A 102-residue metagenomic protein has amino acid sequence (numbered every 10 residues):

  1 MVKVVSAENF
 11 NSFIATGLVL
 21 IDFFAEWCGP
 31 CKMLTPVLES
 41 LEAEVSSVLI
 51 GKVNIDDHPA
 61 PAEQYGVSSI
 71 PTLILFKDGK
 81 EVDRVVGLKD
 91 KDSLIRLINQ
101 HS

Functional and structural regions predicted by a protein language model:
V2-L18, P59: A short beta-strand-turn-helix
T16-L20, M33-V53: Conserved helix-turn-beta segment immediately C-terminal to the redox Cys motif in thioredoxin-like folds
G17, F24-W27, S69: Short pre-active-site segment immediately N-terminal to redox-active cysteine/selenocysteine motifs in thiol-based
D22-F24, L75: Structural cue for short, hydrophobic secondary-structure segments
C28-K32: Short, thiol/selenol-centered motifs that function as redox-active sites or metal-ligating centers
P59, Y65-I74: Structural micro-motif
K77-S102: Non-catalytic, surface beta->alpha helical segment in thiol-disulfide oxidoreductase systems
